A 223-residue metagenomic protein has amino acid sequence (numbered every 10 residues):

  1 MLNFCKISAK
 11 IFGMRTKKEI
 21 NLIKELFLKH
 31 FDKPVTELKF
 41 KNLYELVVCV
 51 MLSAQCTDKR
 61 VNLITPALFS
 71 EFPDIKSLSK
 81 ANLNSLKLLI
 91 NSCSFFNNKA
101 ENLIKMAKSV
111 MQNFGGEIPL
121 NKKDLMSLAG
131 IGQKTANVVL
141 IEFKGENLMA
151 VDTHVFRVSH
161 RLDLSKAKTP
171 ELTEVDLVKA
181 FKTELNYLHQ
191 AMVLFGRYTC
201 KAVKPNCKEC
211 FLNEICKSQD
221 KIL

Functional and structural regions predicted by a protein language model:
N3-K6, K10: Short, positively charged and aromatic/hydrophobic N-terminal segments
R15-L223: Catalytic cores of DNA base-excision repair glycosylases
